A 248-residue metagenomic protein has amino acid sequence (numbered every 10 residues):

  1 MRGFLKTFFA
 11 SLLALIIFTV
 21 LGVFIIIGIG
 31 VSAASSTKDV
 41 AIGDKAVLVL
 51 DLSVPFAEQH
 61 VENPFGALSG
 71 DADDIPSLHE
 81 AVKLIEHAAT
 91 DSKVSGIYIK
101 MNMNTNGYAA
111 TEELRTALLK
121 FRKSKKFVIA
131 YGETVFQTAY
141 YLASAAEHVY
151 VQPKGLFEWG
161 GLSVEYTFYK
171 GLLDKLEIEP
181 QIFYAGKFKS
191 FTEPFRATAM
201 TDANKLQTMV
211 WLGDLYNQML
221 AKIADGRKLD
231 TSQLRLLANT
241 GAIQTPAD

Functional and structural regions predicted by a protein language model:
R2-T231, R235-I243: Small-residue-centered hinge/linker elements
A247-D248: Long, low-complexity segments enriched in small/aliphatic residues
